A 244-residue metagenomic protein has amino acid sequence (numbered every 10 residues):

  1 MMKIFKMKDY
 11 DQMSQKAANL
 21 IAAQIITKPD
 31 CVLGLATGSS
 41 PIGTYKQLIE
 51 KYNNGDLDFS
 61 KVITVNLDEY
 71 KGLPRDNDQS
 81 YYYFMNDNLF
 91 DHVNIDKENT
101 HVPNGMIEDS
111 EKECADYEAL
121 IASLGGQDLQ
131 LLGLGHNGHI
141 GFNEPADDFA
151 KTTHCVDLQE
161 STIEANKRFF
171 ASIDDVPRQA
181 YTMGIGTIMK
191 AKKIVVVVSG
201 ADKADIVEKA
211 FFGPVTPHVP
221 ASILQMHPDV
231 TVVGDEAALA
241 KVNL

Functional and structural regions predicted by a protein language model:
M2-D116, L120-S123: N-terminal active-site beta-alpha-beta segment that forms phosphate/nucleotide-binding and substrate-recognition loops
F5, L73-Q79, Y83-D87, D91-L244: Conserved phosphate- and dinucleotide-binding cores of soluble alpha/beta proteins, encompassing both enzyme active
